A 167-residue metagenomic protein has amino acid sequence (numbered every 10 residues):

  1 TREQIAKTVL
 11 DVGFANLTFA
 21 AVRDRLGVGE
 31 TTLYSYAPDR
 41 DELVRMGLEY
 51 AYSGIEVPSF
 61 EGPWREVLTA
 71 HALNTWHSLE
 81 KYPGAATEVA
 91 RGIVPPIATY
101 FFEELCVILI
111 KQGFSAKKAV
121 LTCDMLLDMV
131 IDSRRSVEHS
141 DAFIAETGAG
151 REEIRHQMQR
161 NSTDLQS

Functional and structural regions predicted by a protein language model:
T1-A21, R25, E49: Short, amphipathic alpha-helix enriched in basic
V12-F14, G27, Y34-V44: HTH DNA-binding helix-turn interface
A20, T31-T32: Key DNA-contact positions within bacterial/archaeal DNA-binding proteins
L48-I55: Short, basic, alpha-helical segments at the C-terminal edge of helix-turn-helix-like DNA-binding modules
E56-T99, C123-L126: Hydrophobic alpha-helical connector segments
G113-M125: All-alpha amphipathic helical-bundle segments outside canonical DNA-binding/catalytic cores that form hydrophobic
H139-S167: C-terminal peripheral helix-coil segments that are non-catalytic and often amphipathic
